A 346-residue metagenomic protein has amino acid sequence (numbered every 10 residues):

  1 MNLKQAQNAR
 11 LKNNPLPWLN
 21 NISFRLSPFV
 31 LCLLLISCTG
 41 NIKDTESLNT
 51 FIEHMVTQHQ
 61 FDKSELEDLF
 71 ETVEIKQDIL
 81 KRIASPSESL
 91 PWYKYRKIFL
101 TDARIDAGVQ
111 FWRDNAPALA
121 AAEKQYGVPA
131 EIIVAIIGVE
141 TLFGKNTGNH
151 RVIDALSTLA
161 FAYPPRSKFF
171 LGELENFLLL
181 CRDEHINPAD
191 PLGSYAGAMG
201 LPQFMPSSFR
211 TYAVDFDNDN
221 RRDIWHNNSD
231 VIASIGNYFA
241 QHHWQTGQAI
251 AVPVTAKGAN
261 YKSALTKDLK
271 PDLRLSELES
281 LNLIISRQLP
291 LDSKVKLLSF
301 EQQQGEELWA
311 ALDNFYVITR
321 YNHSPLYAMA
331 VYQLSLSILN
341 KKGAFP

Functional and structural regions predicted by a protein language model:
M1-I22: N-terminal secretory signal peptides that target proteins for export/translocation
S27: Short polybasic linear motifs
I36-S37: C-terminal motif of bacterial Sec signal peptides marking the signal peptidase cleavage site
N41-E123: An acidic, Gly/Ser/Thr/Pro-rich helix-cap/linker signature
E74, E140-G144, A198, Q303-G305 (+1 more regions): Solvent-exposed loop/turn segments at secondary-structure junctions within structured extracellular/periplasmic domains
K97-S234, A240: Acidic/His-rich structured neighborhood in mature extracellular/periplasmic domains
P188, L192-K294, Q303: Flexible, glycine-rich surface segments
Q303-P346: C-terminal functional modules
